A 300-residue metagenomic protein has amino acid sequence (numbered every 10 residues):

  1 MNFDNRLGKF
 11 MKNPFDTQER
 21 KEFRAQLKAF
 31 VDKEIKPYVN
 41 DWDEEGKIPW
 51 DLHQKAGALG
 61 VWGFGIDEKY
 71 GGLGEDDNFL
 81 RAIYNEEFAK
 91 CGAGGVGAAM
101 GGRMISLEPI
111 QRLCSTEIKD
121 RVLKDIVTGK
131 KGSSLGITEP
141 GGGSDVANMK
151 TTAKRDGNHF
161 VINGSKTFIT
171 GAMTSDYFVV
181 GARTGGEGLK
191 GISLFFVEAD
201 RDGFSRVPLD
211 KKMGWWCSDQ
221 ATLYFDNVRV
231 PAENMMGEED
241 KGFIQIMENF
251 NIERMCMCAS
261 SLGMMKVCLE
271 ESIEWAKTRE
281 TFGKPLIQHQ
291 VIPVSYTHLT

Functional and structural regions predicted by a protein language model:
M1-E19: Intrinsic disorder at enzyme termini
N2, N78, A199-D210, D219-C256 (+1 more regions): A glycine-rich, basic-preceded beta-loop-alpha segment at the flavin cofactor/substrate interface of flavin-utilizing
A58-K130, T170-Y177, G188: Internal helix-loop-helix
G129-I137: A short, Trp-centered hydrophobic/proline-enriched beta-strand micro-motif
T151-K154: A structural signal for short hydrophobic beta-strand segments in well-ordered beta-sheet cores
N163-R206: A short core secondary-structure module
T297-T300: Conserved small/polar residues in nucleotide/adenosyl-binding loops
